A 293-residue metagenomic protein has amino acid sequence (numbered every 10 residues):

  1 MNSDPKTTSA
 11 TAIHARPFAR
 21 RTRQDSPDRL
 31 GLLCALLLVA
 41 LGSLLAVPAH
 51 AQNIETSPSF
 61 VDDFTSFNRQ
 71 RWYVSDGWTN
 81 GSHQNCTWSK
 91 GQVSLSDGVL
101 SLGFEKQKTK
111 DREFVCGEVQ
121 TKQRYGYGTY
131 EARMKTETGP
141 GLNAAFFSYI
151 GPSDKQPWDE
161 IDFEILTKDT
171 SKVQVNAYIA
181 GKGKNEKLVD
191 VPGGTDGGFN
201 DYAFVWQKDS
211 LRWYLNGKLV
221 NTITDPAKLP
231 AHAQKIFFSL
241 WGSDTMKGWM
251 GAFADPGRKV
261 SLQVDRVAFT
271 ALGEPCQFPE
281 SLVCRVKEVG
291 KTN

Functional and structural regions predicted by a protein language model:
M1-D28: N-terminal secretory signal peptides that target proteins for export/translocation
P27, G31-L33, D201: Hydrophobic alpha-helical segments, principally membrane-spanning helices and signal/leader peptides
D28, L36, D169-T170: Short beta-strand/loop turn elements enriched in aromatics
G31-L44: Bacterial N-terminal signal peptides
V47-A51: Sec/Tat signal peptide C-region and signal peptidase I cleavage site
Q52-N293: GH16 jelly-roll
